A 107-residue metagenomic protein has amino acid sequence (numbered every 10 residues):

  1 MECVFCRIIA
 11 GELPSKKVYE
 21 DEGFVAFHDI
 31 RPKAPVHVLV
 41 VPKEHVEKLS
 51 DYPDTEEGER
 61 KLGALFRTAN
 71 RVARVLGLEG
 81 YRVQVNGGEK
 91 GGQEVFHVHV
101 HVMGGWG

Functional and structural regions predicted by a protein language model:
M1-G107: HIT superfamily nucleotide-processing domains
